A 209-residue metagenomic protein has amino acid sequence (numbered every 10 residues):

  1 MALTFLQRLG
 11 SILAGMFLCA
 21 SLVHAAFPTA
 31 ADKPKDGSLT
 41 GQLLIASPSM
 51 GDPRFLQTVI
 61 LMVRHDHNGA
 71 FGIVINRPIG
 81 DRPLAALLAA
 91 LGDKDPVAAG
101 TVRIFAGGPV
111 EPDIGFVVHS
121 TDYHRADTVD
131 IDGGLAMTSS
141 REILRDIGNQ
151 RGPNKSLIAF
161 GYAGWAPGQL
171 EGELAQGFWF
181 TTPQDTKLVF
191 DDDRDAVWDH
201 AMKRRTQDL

Functional and structural regions predicted by a protein language model:
M1-A2, A20, G172, D191: Intrinsically disordered, low-complexity regions enriched in Ser/Pro/Gly/Gln/His and often acidic
M1-L13: Bacterial N-terminal signal peptides that target proteins for export
F5-L6, A20, G69: Generic extreme N-terminus detector
G10-H24: Bacterial N-terminal signal peptides
A25-L209: A short aromatic-anchored loop/beta-hairpin motif
